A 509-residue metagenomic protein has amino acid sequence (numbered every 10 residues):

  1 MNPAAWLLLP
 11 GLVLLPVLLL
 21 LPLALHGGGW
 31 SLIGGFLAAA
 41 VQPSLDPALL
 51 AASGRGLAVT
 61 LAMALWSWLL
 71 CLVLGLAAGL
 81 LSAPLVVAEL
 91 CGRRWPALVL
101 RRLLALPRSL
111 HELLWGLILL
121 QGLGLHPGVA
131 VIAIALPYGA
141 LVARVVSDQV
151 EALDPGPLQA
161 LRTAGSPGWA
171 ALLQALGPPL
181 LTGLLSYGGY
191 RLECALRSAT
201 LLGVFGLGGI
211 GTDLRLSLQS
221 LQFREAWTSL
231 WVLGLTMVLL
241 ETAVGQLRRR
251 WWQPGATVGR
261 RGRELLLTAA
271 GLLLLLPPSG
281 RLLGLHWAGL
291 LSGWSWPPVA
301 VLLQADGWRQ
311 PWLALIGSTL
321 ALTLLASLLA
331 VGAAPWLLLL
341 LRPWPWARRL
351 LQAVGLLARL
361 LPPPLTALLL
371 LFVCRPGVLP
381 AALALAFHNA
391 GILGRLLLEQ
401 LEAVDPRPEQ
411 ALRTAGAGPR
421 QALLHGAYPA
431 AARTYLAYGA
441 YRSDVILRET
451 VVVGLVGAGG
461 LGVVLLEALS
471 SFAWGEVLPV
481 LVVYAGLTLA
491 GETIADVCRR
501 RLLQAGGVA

Functional and structural regions predicted by a protein language model:
M1-V73, A77, L81, L85 (+3 more regions): N-terminal, non-cleaved signal-anchor transmembrane helix
L37, S53, L57, L61 (+12 more regions): Hydrophobic alpha-helical elements at and bordering transmembrane segments of multi-pass membrane proteins
M63-S67, L104-A105, A133, S147 (+8 more regions): Alpha-helical transmembrane segments of multi-pass integral membrane proteins
A64, W68-L80, P84, L113 (+16 more regions): Hydrophobic positions within alpha-helical transmembrane segments of bacterial inner-membrane proteins
L76-P84, V145-A152, G156, A195 (+6 more regions): Membrane-spanning helices that line or support transport/gating and their immediate boundary helices in channels
L100-Y138, Q352-A386: Generic hydrophobic transmembrane alpha-helix motif, especially the helices
L125-R191, S198, P376-P429, R433-R442 (+1 more regions): Membrane-cytosol interface at the C-terminal ends of specific transmembrane alpha-helices in multi-pass membrane
I210-L247, L461-V497: Hydrophobic alpha-helical transmembrane segments of polytopic membrane proteins
